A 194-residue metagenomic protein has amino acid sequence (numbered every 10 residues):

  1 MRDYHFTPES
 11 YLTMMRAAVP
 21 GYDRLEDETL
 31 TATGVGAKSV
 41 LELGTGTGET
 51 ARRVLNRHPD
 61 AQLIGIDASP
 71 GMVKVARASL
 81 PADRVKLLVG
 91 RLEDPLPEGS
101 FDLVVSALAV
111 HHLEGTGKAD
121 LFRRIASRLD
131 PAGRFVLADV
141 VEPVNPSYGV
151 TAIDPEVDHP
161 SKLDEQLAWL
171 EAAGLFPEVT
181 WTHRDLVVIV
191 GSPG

Functional and structural regions predicted by a protein language model:
H5-D23: Class I SAM-dependent methyltransferase Rossmann-like catalytic core, especially the SAM/SAH-binding loop
P20-G36: Conserved alpha-helix/loop element of class I SAM-dependent methyltransferases that forms part of the SAM/SAH-binding
L41, T47-D94: Class I SAM-dependent methyltransferase SAM/SAH-binding core
V105: A conserved beta-strand element that flanks and buttresses the S-adenosyl-L-methionine
L108-A109: Short catalytic micro-motifs in class I SAM-dependent methyltransferases
A119-P131: A short glycine-rich, Lys/Arg-flanked "PGG" loop and its adjoining helix->strand segment in the class I
V136-L186: C-terminal alpha-helical "lid/dimerization" subdomain adjacent to the S-adenosyl-L-methionine
V188-G194: C-terminal lobe and adjacent flexible extensions of AdoMet/dcAdoMet transferase-like proteins
